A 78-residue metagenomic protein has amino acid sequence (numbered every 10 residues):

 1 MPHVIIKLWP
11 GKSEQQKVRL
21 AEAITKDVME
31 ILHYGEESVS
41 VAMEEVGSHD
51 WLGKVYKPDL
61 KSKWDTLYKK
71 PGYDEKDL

Functional and structural regions predicted by a protein language model:
P2-L78: A domain-level signal for the structural core that forms small-molecule/cofactor-binding pockets and catalytic centers
